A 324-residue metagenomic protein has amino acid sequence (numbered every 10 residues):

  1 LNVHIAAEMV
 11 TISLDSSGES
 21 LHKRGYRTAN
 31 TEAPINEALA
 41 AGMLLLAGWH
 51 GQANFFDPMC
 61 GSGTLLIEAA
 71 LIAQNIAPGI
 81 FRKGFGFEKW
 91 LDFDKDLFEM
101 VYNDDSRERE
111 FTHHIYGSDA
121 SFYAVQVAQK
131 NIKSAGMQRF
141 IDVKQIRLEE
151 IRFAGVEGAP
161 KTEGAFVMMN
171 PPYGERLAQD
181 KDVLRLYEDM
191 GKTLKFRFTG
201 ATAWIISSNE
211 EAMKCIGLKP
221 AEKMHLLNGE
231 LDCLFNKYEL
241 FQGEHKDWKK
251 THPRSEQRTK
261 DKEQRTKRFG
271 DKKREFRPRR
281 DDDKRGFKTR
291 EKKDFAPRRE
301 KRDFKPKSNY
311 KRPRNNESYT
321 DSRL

Functional and structural regions predicted by a protein language model:
L1-Y26: Non-catalytic substrate-recognition/targeting regions of SAM-dependent transferases
V3, P58, S62, P171: Conserved beta-strand/loop positions that form the S-adenosyl-L-methionine
G25-I35: Class I SAM-dependent methyltransferase Rossmann-like catalytic core, especially the SAM/SAH-binding loop
I35-F153, D182: Conserved S-adenosyl-L-methionine
I146-R258, F269, K273: C-terminal catalytic and target-recognition region of SAM-dependent MTase-like enzymes, primarily methyltransferases
E157-K161, F196, E230, K237-L324: Basic Arg/Gly/Lys-rich low-complexity intrinsically disordered segments
